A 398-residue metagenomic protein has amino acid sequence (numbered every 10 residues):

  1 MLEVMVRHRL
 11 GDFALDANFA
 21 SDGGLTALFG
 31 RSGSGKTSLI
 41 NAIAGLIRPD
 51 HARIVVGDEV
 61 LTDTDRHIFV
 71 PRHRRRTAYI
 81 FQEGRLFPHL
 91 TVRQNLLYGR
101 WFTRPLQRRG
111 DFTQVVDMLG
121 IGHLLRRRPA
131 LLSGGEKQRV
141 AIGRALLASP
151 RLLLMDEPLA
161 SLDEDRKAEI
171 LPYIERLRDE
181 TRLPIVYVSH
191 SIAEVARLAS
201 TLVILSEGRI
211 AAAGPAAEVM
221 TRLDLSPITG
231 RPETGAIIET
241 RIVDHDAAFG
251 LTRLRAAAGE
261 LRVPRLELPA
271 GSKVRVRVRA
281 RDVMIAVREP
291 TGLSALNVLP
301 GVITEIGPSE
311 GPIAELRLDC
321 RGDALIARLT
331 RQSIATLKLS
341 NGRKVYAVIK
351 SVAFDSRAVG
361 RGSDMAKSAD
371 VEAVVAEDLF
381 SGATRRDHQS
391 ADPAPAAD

Functional and structural regions predicted by a protein language model:
E59-T64, Q107-L124, E175-R176: Conserved ABC ATPase "signature" region
L61-A78, F102-P105, R109: ABC ATPase NBD coupling module
L90, Q94-R109, M118: ABC-type ATPase nucleotide-binding domains, specifically the catalytic core motifs of the NBD
R128-L132, E136: Conserved ABC ATPase signature
L147-R151: A short, proline-enriched helix->beta-strand linker immediately N-terminal to the Walker B motif in ABC-type P-loop
D179, S189-G259: Internal alpha/beta loop-helix hairpins
E260-G307, A324, R328-D398: Glycine/charge-rich catalytic "coupling/switch" loops of P-loop NTPases
